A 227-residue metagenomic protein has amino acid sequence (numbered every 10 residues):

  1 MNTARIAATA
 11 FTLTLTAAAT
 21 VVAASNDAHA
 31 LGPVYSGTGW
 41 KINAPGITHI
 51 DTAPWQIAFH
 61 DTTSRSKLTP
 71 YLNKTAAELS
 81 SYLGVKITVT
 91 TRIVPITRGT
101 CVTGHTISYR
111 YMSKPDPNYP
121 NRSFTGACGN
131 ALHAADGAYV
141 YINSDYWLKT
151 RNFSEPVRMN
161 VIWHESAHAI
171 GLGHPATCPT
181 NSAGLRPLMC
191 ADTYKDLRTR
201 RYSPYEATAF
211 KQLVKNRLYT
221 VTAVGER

Functional and structural regions predicted by a protein language model:
M1-A30: Secretory targeting and sorting signals
T20-R65, Y219: Disordered inhibitory propeptide/activation segment of secreted metzincin zinc metalloprotease zymogens, centered on
N26, R98, T177-P179: Short linear motifs in intrinsically disordered
H29, H164, H168, H174: Histidine-centered active-site/metal-ligand motif
L31, N130-A131, A138-Y141, D145 (+1 more regions): Metalloprotease/metallohydrolase-associated module, dominated by Zn2+-dependent proteases
A53-Q56, V85-K86, G137-A138, R186: Loop/turn elements at helix/coil->beta-strand transitions in domains of secreted/extracellular proteins
I57-L68, Y146-P156, T193-R200: Second-shell loop/turn segments in exported
T69-A169: Metzincin-family zinc-dependent endopeptidase catalytic domain
